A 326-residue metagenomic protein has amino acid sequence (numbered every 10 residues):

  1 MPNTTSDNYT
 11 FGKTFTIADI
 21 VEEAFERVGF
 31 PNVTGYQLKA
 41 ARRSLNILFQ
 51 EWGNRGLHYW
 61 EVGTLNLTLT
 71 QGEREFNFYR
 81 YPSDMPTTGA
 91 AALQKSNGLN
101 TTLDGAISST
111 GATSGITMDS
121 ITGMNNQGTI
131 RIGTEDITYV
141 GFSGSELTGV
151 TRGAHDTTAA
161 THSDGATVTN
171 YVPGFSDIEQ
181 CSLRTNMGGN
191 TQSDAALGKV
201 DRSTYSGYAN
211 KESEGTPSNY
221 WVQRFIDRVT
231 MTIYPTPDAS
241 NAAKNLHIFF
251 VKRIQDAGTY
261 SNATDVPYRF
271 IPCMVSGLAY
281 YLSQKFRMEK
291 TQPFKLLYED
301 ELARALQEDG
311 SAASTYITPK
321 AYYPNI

Functional and structural regions predicted by a protein language model:
M1-L99, T129-R131, S163-I326: Glycine-enriched, solvent-exposed interface loops adjoining structured elements
S96-S109, T113-S114, D119-N126, R131-G174 (+2 more regions): Small/polar beta-strand repeat architecture
